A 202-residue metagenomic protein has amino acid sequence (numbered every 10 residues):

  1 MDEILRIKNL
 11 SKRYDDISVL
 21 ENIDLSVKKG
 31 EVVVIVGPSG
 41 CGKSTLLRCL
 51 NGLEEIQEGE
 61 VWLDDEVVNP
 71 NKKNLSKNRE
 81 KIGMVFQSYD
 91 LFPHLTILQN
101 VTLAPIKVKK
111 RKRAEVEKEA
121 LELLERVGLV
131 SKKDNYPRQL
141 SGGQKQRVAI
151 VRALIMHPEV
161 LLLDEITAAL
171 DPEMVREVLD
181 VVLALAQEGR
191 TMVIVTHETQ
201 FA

Functional and structural regions predicted by a protein language model:
D2-A202: ABC family nucleotide-binding domain
